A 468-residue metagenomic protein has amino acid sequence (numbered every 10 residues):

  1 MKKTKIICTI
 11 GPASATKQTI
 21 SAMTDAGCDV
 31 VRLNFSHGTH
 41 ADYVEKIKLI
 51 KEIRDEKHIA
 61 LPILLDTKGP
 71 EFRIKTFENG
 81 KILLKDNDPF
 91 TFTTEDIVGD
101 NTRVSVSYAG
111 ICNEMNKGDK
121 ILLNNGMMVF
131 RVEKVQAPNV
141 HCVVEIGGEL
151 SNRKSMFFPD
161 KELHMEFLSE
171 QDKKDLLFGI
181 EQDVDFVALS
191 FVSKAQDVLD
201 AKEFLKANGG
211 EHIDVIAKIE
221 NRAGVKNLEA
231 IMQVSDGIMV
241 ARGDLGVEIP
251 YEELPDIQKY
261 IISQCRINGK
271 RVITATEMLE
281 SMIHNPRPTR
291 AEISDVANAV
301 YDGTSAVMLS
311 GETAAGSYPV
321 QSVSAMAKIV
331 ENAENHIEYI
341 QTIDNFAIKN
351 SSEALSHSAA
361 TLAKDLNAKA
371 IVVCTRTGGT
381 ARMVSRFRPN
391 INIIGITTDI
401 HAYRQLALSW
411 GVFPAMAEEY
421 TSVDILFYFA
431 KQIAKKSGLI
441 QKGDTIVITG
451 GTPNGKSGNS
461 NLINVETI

Functional and structural regions predicted by a protein language model:
M1-I468: Non-catalytic helical/linker scaffolds that mediate oligomerization, partner binding, and domain coupling around large
